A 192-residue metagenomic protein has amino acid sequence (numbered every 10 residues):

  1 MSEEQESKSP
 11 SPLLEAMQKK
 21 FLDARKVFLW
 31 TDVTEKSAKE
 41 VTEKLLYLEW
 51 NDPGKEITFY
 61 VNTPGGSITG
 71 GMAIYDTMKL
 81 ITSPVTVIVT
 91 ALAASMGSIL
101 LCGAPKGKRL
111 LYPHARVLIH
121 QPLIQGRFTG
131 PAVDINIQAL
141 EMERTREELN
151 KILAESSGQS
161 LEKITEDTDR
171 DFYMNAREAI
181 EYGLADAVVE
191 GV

Functional and structural regions predicted by a protein language model:
M1-V192: Terminal-region recognition feature
